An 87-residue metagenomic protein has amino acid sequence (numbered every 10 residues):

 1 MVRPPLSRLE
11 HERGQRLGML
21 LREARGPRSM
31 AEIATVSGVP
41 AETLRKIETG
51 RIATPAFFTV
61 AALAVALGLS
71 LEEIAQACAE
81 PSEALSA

Functional and structural regions predicted by a protein language model:
M1-P27, E72, A84: A short, Lys/Arg-rich alpha-helix, primarily the initiator
L17, T54-A56, L71, A77: Hydrophobic alpha-helical segments that drive targeting, anchoring, or assembly
R22, A31-E32, A61: Residues within the helices of the helix-turn-helix
G26-K46: Short alpha-helical DNA-recognition segment
P27-S29, P55-F58: Residue-level signal for the short linker/turn that defines the boundary of a DNA-recognition helix
T49, A79: Residue-level detection of the helix-turn-helix DNA-binding "recognition helix"
F58-E73: DNA major-groove recognition helix of helix-turn-helix/homeodomain DNA-binding modules
P81-A87: Charged, helix-prone or intrinsically disordered regulatory segments positioned adjacent to compact structured domains
